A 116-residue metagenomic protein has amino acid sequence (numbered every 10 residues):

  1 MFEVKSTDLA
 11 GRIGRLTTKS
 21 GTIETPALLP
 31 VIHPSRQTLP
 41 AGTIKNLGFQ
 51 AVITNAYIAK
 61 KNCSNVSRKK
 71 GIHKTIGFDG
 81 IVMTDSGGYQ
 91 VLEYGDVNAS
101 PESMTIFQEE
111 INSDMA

Functional and structural regions predicted by a protein language model:
M1-A116: Non-catalytic, usually N-terminal nucleic-acid engagement modules in DNA/RNA processing proteins
